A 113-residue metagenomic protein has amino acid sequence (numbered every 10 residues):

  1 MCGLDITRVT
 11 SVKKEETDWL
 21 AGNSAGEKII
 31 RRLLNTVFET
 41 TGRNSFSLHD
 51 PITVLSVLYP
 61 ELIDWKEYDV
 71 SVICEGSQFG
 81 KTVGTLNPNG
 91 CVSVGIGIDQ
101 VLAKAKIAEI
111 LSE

Functional and structural regions predicted by a protein language model:
M1-E113: Conformational coupling and interaction surfaces
